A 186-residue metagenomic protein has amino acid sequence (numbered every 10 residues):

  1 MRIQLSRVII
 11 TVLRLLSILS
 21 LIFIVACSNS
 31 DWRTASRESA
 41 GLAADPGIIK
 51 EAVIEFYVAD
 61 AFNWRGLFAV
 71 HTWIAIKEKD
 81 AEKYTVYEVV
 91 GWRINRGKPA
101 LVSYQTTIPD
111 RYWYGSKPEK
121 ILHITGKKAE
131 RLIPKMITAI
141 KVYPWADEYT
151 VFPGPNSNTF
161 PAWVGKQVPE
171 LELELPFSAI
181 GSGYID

Functional and structural regions predicted by a protein language model:
M1-I10: N-terminal secretory signal peptides that target proteins for export/translocation
R14-I24: Bacterial N-terminal signal peptides
F23-V25, A69, S157: Generic detector of short, well-ordered, non-transmembrane alpha-helical segments enriched in hydrophobic residues
S28-P153, K166: Non-catalytic ligand/cofactor/substrate-binding and regulatory segments of enzyme domains
S28-S36, F177-D186: Extended, aromatic/histidine-rich regions of cofactor-dependent oxidoreductases associated with respiratory
Y149-Y184: Active-site nucleophilic cysteine motif
